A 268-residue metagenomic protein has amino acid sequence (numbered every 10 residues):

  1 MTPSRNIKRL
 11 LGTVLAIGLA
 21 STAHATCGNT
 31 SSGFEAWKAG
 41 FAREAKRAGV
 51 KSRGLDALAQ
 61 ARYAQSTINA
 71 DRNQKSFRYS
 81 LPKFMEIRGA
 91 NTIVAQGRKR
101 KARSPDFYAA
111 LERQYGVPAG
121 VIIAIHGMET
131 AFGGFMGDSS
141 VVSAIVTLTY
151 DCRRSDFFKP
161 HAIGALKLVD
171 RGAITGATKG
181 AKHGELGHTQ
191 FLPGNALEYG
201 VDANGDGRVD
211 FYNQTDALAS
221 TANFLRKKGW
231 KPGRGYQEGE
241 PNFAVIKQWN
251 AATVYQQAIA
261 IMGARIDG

Functional and structural regions predicted by a protein language model:
M1-T2, I17: Helix-centric, low-specificity signal for extended rod-like, repetitive segments
T2-L11: Bacterial N-terminal signal peptides that target proteins for export
G12-S21: Bacterial N-terminal signal peptides
A23-C27: Boundary at the C-terminal end of the N-terminal hydrophobic targeting segment
N29-S31: Extracytoplasmic "Venus flytrap"
G33-S52, D56: Mature N-terminal segment immediately following signal peptide/propeptide cleavage in secreted/periplasmic
G49-G268: Catalytic glycan-binding domains that act on GlcNAc-containing polysaccharides
